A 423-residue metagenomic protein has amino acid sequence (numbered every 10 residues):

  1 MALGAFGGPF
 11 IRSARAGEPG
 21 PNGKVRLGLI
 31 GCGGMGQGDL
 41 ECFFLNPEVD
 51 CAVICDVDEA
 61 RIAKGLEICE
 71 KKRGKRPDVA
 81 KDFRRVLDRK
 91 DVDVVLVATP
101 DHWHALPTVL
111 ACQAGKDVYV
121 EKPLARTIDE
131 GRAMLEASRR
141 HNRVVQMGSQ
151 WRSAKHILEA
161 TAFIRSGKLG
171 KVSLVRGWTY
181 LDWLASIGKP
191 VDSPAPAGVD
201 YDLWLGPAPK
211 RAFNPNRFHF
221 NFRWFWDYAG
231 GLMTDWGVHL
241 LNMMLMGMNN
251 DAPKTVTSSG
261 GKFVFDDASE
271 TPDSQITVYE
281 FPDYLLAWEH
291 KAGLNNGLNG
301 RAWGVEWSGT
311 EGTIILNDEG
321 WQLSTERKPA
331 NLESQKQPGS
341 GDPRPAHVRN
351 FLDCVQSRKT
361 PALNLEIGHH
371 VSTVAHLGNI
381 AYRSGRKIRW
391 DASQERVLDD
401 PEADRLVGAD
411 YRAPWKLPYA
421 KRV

Functional and structural regions predicted by a protein language model:
M1-V120, D129-V144, V423: N-terminal glycine-/serine-/threonine-rich beta1-alpha1-beta2 phosphate-ribose binding loop of Rossmann-like
R26-I30, G34, C51-D56, V79 (+11 more regions): Structural recognition of the beta-strand scaffold that forms the well-ordered cores of secreted hydrolase catalytic
C32, S153, G341-P345: Generic alpha-helical segment signature
N46, K75, A111, A137-R143 (+4 more regions): Secondary-structure transition/capping motifs at alpha-helix termini and the adjoining loop/turn into the next element
D56, G74, A98-H102, A125-D129 (+5 more regions): Alpha-helix capping and helix-loop boundary segments enriched in small/acidic/polar residues
L106, R126, A133, P343-N350: Generic alpha-helical secondary structure signal
D117-Y119, A125-G198, L203: A contiguous active-site-proximal alpha/beta segment in oxidoreductase catalytic domains
E159, K171-G177, D182-V423: Contiguous beta-strand/loop segments that form the cofactor/metal-binding neighborhood of enzyme cores
